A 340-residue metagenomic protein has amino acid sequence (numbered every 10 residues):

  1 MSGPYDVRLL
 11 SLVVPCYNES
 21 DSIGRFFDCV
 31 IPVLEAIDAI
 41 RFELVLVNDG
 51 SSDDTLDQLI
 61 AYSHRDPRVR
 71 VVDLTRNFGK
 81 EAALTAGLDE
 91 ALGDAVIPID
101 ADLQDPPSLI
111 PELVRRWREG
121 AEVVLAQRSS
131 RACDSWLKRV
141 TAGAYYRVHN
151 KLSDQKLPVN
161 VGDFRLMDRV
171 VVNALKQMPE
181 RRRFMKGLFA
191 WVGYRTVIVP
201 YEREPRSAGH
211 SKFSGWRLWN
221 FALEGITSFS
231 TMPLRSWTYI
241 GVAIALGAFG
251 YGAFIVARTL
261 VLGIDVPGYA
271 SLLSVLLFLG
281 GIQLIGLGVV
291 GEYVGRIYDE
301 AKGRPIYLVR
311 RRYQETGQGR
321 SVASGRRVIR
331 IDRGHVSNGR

Functional and structural regions predicted by a protein language model:
M1-S135: Structured catalytic core of nucleotide-sugar glycosyltransferases
M1-V7, F184-R340: Hydrophobic helical membrane-anchoring modules
Y5-V7, A39, A91, V159 (+3 more regions): A generic fold-level signal
P15, L74-R76, R165, T238 (+2 more regions): Short conserved micro-motifs on helix faces and helix-strand junctions that flank and scaffold key functional residues
R68-R76, K80-E90, Q104-L188, E204-L223: Acceptor/aglycone-binding surface of glycosyltransferases and processive sugar-polymer synthases
